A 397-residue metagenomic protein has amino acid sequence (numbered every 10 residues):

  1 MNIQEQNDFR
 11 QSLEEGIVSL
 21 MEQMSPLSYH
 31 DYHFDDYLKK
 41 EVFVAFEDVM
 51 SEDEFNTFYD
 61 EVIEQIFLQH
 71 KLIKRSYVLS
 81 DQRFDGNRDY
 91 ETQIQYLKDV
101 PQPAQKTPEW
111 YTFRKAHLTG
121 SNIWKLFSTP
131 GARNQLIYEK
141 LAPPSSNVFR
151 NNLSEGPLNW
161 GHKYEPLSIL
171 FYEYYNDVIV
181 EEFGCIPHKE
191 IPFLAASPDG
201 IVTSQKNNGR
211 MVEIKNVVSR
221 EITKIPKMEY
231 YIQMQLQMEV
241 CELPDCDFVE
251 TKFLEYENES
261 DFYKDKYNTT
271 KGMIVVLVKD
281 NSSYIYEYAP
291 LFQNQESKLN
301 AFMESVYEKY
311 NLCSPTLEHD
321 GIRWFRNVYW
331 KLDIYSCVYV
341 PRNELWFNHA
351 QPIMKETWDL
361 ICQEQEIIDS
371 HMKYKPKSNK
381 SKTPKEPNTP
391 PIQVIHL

Functional and structural regions predicted by a protein language model:
M1-L397: Accessory terminal regions of nucleic-acid processing enzymes
